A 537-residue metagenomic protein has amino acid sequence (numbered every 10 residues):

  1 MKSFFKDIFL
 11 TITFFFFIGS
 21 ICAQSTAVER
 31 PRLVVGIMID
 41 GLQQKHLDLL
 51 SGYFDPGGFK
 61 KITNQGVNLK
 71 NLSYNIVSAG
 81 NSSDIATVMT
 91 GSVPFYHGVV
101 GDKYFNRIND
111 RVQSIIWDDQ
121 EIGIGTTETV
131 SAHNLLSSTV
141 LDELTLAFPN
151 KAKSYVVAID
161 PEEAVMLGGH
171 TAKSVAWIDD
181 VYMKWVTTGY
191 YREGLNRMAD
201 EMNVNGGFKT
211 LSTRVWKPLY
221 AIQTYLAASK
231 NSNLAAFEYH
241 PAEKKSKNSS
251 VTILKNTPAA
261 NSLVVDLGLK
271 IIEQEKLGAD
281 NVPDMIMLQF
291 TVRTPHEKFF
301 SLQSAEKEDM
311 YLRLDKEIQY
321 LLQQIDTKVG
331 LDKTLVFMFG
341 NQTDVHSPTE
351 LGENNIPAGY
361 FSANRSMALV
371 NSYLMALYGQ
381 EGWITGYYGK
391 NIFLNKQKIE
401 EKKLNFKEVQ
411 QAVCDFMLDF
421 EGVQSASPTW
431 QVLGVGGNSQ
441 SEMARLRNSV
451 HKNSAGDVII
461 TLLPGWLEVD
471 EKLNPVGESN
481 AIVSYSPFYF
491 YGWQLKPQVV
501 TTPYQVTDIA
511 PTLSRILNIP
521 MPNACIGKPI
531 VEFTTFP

Functional and structural regions predicted by a protein language model:
M1-E29: Bacterial Sec-dependent N-terminal signal peptides
Q24-V67: Active-site-proximal N-terminal segment of extracellular/periplasmic enzymes that hydrolyze or transfer
Q43-L49, L72-Y74, T126-A132, V251-P258 (+4 more regions): Second-shell loop/turn segments in exported
H46, L254-D280, R293-T334, L513: A long, amphipathic alpha-helix that forms part of the scaffold/cap immediately adjacent to metal-dependent active
F54, G80, D102-T129, S137 (+8 more regions): Secreted, luminal/periplasmic, and some membrane-associated catalytic domains that remodel anionic oxygen-ester
L69-M89, V156-A164, Q289-T291, L335 (+2 more regions): Short, solvent-exposed turn/loop segments enriched in Gly/Ser/Thr/Pro and often Arg
S92-V93, G101-V282, T291-K298, E421-S425: His/Asp/Glu-rich, glycine-adjacent segments that coordinate divalent cations and/or stabilize oxyanion chemistry on
N364-N405, P475-L517, V531-F536: Substrate-binding rim/cap in mid-to-C-terminal beta-strand-loop elements of soluble/periplasmic
